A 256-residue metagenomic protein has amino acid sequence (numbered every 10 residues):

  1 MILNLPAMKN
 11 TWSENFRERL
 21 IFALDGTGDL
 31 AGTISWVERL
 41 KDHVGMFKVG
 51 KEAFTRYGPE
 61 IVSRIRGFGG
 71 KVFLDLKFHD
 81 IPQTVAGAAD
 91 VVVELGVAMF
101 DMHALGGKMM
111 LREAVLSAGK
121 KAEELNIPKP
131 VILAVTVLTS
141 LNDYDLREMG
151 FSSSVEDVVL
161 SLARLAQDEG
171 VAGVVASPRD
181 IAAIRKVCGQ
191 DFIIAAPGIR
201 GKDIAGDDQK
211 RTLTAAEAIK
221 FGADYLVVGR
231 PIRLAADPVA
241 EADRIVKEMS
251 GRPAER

Functional and structural regions predicted by a protein language model:
I2-S35, N126, A182, K186-G189 (+2 more regions): N-terminal amphipathic alpha-helix/helix-capping segment at the start of soluble metabolic enzymes
R17-E18, T84-A172, S177-D180, V187-D191 (+1 more regions): Conserved anion-binding
L20-L24, F47-V49, V72-L76, F100-M102 (+4 more regions): Hydrophobic faces of well-ordered beta-strands that scaffold small-molecule active sites in alpha/beta enzyme cores
A23-T27, G50-F54, H79-I81, L105 (+4 more regions): Active-site beta-loop-alpha junctions enriched in small/polar residues
T27-R39, P82-V91, V155-L165, K210-E217: Short, acidic/polar
D42, F68, L95, E169 (+1 more regions): Structural motif
V97-K108, G198-G201, D208-R211, A215-E241: Glycine-rich phosphate-binding active-site loops on the catalytic face of alpha/beta enzymes
L111-S117, K121, I232-E255: C-terminal helical cap(s) of enzyme catalytic domains, especially alpha/beta-barrels
